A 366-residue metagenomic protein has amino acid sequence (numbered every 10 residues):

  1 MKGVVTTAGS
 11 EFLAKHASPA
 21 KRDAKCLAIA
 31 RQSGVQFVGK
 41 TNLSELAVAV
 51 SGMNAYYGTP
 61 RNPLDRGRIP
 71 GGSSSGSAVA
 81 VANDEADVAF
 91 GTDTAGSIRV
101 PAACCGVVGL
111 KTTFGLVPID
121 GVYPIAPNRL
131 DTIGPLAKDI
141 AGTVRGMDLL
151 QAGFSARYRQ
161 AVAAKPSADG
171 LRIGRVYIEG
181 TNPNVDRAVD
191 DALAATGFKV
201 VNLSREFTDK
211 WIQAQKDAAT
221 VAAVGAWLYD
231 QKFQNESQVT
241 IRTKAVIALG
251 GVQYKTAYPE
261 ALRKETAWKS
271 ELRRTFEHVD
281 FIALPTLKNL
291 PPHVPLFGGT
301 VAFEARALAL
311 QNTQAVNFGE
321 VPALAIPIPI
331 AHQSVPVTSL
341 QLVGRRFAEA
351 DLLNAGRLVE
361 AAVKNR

Functional and structural regions predicted by a protein language model:
M1-L13, G170, D217-K269, P322-S339: Short helix-loop capping/hinge segments that flank enzyme active sites or metal/cofactor-binding pockets
M1-T94, R274: Gly/Ser-rich catalytic/binding loops embedded in alpha/beta enzyme cores
K2-V5, L149-D217, A245-V252: Gly/Ser-rich, acidic/histidine-flanked active-site/gating loops
A14-S18, D131-K138, A248-Q253, V343: Short, well-ordered beta-strand elements within core beta-sheets of diverse protein domains
A30, G58, I282-A283, V335: Conserved hydrophobic/aromatic pocket- or pore-lining residues that grip, position, or stack substrates in active sites
Q32, N83, D87-V88, T92-G174 (+2 more regions): Structural helix-boundary/capping segments
N42, I178, L284-K288: Short, well-ordered beta-to-alpha junction loops that form the rim of enzyme active sites and present histidine/acidic
Y229-F318: Serine-dependent amide/ester hydrolase catalytic core
